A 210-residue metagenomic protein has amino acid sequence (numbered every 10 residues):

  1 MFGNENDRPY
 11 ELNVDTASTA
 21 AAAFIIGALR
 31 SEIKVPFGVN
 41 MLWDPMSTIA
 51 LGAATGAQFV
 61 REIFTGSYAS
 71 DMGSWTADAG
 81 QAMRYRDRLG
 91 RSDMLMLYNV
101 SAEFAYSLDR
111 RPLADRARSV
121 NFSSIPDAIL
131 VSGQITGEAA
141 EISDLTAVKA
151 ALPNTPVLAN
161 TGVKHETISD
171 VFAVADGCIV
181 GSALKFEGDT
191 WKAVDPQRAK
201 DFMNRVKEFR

Functional and structural regions predicted by a protein language model:
M1-A21, S67-D71, P126-A139, E187-D189: Glycine-rich, proline-tolerant flexible connector loops at the mouths of alpha/beta enzymes
M1-F2, F37-V39, V60-E62, M94-V100 (+3 more regions): Hydrophobic faces of well-ordered beta-strands that scaffold small-molecule active sites in alpha/beta enzyme cores
N4-N6, W43-P45, F64-Y68, A102-F104 (+3 more regions): Active-site-proximal loop/turn and secondary-structure-junction residues that shape catalytic pockets, frequently
Y10-V39, A77-Y98, A140-K164, Q197-R210: Alpha-helix-loop-beta-strand connector modules within alpha/beta enzyme cores
V39, D44-A57, D115-R118, V148-V180: Catalytic cores of alpha/beta
D44-S47, A53-A128: Conserved anion-binding
R84, R110-I129, T136-N154, E166: Short loop-to-alpha-helix "cap/lid" segments that border enzyme active sites across diverse enzyme classes
V171-R210: C-terminal appended segment following the main domain
